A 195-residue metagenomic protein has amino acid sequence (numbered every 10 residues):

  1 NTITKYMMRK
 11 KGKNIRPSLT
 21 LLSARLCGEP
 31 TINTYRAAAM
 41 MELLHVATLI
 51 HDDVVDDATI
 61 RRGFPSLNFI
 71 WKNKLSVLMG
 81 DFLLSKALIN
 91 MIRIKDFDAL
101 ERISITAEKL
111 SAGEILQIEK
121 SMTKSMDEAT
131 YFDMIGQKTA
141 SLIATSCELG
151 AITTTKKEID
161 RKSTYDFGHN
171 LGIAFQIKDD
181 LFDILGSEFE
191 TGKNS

Functional and structural regions predicted by a protein language model:
N1-S195: Mg2+-dependent prenyl diphosphate-binding active-site environment of isoprenoid biosynthetic enzymes
